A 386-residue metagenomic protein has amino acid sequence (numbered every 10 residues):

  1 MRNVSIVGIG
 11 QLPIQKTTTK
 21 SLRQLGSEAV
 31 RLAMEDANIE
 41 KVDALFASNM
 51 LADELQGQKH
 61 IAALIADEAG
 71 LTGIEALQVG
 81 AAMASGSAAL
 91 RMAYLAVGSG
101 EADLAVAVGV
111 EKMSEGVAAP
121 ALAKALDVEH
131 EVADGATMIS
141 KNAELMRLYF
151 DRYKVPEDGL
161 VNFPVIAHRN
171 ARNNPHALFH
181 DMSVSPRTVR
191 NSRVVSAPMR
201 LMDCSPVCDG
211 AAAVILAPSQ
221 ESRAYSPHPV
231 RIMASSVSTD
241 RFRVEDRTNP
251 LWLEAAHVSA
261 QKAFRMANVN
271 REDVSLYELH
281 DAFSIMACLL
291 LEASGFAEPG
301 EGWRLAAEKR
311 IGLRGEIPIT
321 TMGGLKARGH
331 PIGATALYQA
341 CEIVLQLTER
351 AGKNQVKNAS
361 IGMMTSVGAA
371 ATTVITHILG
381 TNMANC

Functional and structural regions predicted by a protein language model:
M1-A84, M92, Y149-P156, L178-F179 (+5 more regions): Conserved active-site "lid/cap" helical segment
M1-R23, S27, V161-N162, V194-V258 (+4 more regions): Condensing-enzyme catalytic core mediating Claisen C-C bond formation in acyl metabolism
S5, A52-V108, K112-E129, D134-K141 (+4 more regions): Conserved catalytic cysteine-centered active-site region of acyl-thioester-dependent Claisen-condensing enzymes
T19-S27, I39, L55, K59 (+9 more regions): Electropositive phosphate-/nucleotide-binding environments in soluble metabolic enzymes
E35-I39, D67-L71, L95-A102, D151-D158 (+10 more regions): Generic secondary-structure signature for well-ordered alpha-helical cores
K41-M50, E75-A81, A105-G109, D158-V165 (+5 more regions): Beta-strand segments within the central parallel beta-sheet cores of soluble alpha/beta enzyme folds
D53-H60, E245-T248, D281-R304, G315 (+2 more regions): Short glycine/threonine-rich loop-to-helix capping motif typified by GTGT followed within a few residues by an Asp-Pro
G80-E111, I139-N173, V214-Q220, R328-A351: Active-site-proximal alpha-helical scaffold in enzymes
